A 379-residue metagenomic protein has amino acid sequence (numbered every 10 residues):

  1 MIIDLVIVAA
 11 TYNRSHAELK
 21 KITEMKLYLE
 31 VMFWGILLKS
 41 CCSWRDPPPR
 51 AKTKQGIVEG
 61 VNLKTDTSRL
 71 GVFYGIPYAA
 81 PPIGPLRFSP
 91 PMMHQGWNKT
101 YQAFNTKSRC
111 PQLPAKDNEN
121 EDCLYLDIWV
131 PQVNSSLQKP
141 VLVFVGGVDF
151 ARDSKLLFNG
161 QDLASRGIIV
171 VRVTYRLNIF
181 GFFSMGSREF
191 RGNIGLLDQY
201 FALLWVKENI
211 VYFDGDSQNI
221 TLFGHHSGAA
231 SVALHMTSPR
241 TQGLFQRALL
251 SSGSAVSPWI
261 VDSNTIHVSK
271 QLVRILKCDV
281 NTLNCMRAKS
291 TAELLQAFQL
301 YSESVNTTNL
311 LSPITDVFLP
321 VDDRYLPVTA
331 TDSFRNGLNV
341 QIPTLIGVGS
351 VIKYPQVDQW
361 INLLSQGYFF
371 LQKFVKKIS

Functional and structural regions predicted by a protein language model:
M1-W34: Classical eukaryotic N-terminal signal peptides for Sec-dependent ER targeting/secretion, especially the positively
K26-L27, W34-L196, S217, S312-T315 (+2 more regions): Non-catalytic accessory segments of hydrolases
P114, E208, Q242, R247 (+1 more regions): Substrate-access "cap/lid" subdomains that shape and gate the entrance to catalytic or ligand-binding pockets
V130-Q138, Q161, E208-D216, P239-Q242 (+1 more regions): Surface-exposed acidic, glycine-flexible loop patches that form ligand/cofactor-binding and adhesion interfaces
R191-V211: Alpha/beta-hydrolase active-site loop
F213-H225: Alpha/beta-hydrolase fold nucleophile elbow
G224-S227, S252: Catalytic nucleophile serine of serine hydrolases, specifically the conserved "nucleophile elbow" pentapeptide
A229-R240: Short glycine-enriched nucleophile-adjacent loop and the immediately C-terminal alpha-helix near the catalytic center
